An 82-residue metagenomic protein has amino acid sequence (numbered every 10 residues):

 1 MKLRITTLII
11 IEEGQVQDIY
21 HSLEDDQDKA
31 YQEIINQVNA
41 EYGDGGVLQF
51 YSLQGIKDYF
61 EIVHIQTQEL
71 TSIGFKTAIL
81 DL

Functional and structural regions predicted by a protein language model:
M1-L3, N36, F75: Short, intrinsically disordered low-complexity segments
M1-Q17: Short aromatic-glycine-(Arg/Gly/Cys) micro-motifs in beta-strand/loop hairpins
I5-I10, A30, I34, L48 (+1 more regions): Hydrophobic beta-strand residues in large extracellular and virion-surface proteins
I10-I11, D26, I34, T71 (+1 more regions): Short intrinsically disordered, low-complexity segments
G14, Q32-I35, Q54: Short linear motifs centered on Gly/Pro in flexible linkers and helix caps
V16-D28: A short, exposed loop/beta-hairpin motif centered on an aromatic-Gly-Thr core
D28-D44: Short, positively charged, low-complexity/disordered linker segments
N39-L82: Short, mixed-charge low-complexity intrinsically disordered segments
